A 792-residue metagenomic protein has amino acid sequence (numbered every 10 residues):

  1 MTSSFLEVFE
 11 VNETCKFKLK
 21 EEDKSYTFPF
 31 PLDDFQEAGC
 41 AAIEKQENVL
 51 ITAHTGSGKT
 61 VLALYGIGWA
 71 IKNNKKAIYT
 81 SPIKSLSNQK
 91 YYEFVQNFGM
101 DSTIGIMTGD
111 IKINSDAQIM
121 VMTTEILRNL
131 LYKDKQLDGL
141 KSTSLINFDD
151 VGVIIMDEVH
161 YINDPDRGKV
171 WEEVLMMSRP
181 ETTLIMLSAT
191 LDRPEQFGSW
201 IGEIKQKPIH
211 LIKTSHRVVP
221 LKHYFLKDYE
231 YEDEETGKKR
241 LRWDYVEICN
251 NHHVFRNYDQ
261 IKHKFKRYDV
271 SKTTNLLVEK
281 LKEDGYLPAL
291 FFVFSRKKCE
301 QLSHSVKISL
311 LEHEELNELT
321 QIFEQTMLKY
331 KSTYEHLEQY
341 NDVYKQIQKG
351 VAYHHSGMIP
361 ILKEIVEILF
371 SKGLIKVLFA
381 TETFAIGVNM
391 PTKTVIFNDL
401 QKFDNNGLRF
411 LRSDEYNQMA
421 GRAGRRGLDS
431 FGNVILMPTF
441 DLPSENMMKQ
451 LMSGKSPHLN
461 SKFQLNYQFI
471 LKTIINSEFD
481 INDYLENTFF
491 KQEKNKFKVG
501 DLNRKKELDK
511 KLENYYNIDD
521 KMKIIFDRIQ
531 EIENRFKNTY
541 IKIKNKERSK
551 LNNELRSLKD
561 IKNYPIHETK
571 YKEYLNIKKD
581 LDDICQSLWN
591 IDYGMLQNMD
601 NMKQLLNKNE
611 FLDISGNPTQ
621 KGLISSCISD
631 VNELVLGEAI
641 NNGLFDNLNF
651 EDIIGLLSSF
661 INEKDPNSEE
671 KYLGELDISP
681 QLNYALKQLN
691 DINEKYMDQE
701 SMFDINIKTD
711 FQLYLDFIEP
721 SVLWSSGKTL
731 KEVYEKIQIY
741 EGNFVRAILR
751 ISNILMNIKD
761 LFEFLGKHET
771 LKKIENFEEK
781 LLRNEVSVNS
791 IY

Functional and structural regions predicted by a protein language model:
M1-A41, K45-N48, I308, E314-Q348: Helicase-associated low-complexity/disordered flanking segments
A41-N48, T60-N73, E93-V95, E172-S178: Walker A/P-loop NTP-binding motif
K75-N129, S199: Conserved nucleic-acid-binding Ia/Ib motif block in the N-terminal RecA-like helicase ATPase lobe
T80, N88, V95-M107, F292 (+5 more regions): Conserved C-terminal RecA-like helicase domain
E125-L127, K135-I185: SF2 helicase catalytic motif II
M176, T183-I185, T190-G202, Q206-S305 (+1 more regions): Conserved interdomain linker/interface between the two RecA-like ATPase lobes of SF2 helicase motors
A352, I368-I375, S453-S456, S461-Y792: Non-catalytic terminal extensions of ATP-dependent helicases
M390, T394-D404, R409-K449: Conserved segment of the helicase C-terminal RecA-like domain
